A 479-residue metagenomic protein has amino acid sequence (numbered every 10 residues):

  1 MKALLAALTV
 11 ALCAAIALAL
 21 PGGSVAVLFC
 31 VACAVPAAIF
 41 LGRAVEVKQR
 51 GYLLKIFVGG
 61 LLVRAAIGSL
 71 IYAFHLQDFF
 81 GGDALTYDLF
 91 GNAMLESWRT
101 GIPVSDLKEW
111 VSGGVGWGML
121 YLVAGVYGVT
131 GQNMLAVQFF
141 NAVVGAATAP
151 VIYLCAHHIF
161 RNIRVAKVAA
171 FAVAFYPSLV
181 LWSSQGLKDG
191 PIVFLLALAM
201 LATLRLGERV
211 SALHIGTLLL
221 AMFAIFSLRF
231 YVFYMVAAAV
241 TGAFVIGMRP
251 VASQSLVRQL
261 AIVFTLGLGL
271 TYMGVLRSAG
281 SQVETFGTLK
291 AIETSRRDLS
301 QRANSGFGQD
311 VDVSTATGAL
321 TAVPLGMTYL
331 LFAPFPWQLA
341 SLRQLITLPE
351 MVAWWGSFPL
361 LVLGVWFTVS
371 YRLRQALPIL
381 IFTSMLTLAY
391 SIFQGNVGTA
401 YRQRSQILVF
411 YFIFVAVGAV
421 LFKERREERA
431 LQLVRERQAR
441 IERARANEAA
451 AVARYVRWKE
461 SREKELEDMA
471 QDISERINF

Functional and structural regions predicted by a protein language model:
C13-L18, V180-L181, A199-A202, L206-G207 (+1 more regions): Membrane-interface alpha helices of multi-pass inner-membrane proteins
A38-I39, G326, L330-P336, Q344-R372: Hydrophobic, aromatic-rich transmembrane alpha-helices and their immediate juxtamembrane boundary segments
Y52, V210-T217, R249-L266: Membrane-interfacial entry segments at the cytosolic side of transmembrane helices
H75-F90, R99-L122, G131-Q132, V323-P324 (+1 more regions): Extracytoplasmic catalytic/substrate-binding loops of multi-pass membrane glycan-assembly enzymes
F139-I159, G356-L360: Transmembrane-helix motifs of polytopic, lipid-linked glycan transferases
I152-F175: Transmembrane-helix signature of polytopic, membrane-embedded enzymes that assemble or transfer cell-envelope glycans
S184-D189: Short acidic/glycine- and proline-prone juxtamembrane loop motifs at membrane-interface regions of multi-pass membrane
R205, R209-H214, S253-Q254, A340 (+2 more regions): Membrane-interface helix-loop-helix junctions at transmembrane boundaries of multi-pass membrane enzymes, predominantly
